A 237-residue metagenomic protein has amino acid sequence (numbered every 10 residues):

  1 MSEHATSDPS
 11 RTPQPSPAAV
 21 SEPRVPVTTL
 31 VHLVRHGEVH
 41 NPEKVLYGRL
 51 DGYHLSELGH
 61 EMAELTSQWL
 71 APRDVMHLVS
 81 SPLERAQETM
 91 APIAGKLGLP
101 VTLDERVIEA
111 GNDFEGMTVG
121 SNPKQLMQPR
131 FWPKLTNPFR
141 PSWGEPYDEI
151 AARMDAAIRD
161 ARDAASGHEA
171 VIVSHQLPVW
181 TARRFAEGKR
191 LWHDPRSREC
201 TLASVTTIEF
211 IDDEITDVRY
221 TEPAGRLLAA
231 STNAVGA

Functional and structural regions predicted by a protein language model:
S2-T29, T102-L103, E109-S121, D163 (+2 more regions): Acidic, low-complexity terminal tails and accessory targeting/binding regions of phosphate-metabolizing enzymes
P17-S21, V25-P26, L65-F131: Phosphate-coordination/substrate-recognition cap region in phosphate-metabolizing enzymes
T29-N41: Short, compositionally biased "basic patch" segments
V31, H168-Q176: Generic beta-sheet signal
E38-E88, I93, W143-D155: Loop-to-helix element that buttresses phosphate recognition and phosphoryl-transfer chemistry
V39, P178-V179: Short active-site segment of divalent metal-dependent hydrolases/proteases that encodes the spacing between
Q128-E149: Short glycine/proline- and acidic residue-enriched helix-loop micro-motifs that form flexible lids or anion-recognition
